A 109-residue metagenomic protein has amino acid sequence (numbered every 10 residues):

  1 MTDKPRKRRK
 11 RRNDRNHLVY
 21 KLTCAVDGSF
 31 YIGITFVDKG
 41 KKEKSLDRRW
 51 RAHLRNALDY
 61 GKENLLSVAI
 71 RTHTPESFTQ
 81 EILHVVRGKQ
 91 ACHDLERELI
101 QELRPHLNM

Functional and structural regions predicted by a protein language model:
T2-M109: Structure-specific nucleic-acid interaction/processing domains
